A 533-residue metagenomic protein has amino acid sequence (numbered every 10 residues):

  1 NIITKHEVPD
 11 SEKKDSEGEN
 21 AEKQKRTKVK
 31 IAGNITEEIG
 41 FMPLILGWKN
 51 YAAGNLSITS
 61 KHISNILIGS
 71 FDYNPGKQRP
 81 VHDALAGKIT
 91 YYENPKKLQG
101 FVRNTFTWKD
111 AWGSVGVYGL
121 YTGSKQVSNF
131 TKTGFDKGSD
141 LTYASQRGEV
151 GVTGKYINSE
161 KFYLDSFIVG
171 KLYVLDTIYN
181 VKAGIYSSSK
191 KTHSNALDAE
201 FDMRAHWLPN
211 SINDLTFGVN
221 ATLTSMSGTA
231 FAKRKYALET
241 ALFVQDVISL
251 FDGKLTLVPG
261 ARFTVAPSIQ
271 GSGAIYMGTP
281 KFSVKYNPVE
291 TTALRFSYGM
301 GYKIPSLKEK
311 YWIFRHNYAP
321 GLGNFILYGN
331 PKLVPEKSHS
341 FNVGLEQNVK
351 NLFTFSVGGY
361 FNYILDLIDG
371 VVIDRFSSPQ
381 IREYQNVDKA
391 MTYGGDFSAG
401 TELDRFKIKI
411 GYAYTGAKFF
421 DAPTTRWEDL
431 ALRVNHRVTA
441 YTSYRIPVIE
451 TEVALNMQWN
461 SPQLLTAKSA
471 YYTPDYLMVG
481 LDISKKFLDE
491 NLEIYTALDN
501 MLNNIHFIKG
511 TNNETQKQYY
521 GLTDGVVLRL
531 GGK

Functional and structural regions predicted by a protein language model:
N1-I39, N50-G54: N-terminal periplasmic accessory domains that precede and gate Gram-negative outer-membrane beta-barrel machines
H6, I39-P43, S60, F71-P75 (+15 more regions): Transmembrane beta-strands of outer-membrane beta-barrel pores
I31-G47, Y51-Y143: Periplasmic-side early beta-strands and strand-to-turn transitions of outer-membrane beta-barrels
S57-I63, I68-S70, N74, P95 (+5 more regions): Conserved C-terminal beta-signal and adjacent last beta-strands/turns of outer-membrane beta-barrel proteins
R103-S124, Y143-M277, K285-N287, F353-Y360 (+2 more regions): Face-selective signature of the C-terminal outer-membrane beta-barrel domain
T192, A196-A205, A241-F243, L333-V334 (+5 more regions): Outer membrane beta-barrel strand-and-loop segments of large Gram-negative receptors, especially TonB-dependent
L250, F355-I364, I381-A467: Gram-negative outer-membrane beta-barrel transporters
P267-S272, Y286, E290-S340, F361-Q385 (+2 more regions): Surface-exposed extracellular loop regions of Gram-negative outer-membrane beta-barrel proteins, predominantly
